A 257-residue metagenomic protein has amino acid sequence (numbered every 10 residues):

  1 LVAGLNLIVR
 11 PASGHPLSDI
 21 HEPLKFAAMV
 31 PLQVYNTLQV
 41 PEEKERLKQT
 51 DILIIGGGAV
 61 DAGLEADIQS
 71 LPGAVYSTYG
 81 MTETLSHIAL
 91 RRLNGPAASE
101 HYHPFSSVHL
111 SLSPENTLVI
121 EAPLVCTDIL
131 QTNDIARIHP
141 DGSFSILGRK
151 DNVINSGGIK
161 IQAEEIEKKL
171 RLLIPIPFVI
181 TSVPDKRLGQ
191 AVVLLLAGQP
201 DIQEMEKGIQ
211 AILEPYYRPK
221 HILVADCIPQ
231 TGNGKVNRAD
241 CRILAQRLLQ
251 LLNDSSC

Functional and structural regions predicted by a protein language model:
L1-N36: AMP-binding/adenylate-forming
L24-F26, D51, D134: Conserved acidic residues
Q39-P96: Gly/Ser/Thr-rich phosphate-binding loop
Y76-E83, Y102-H103, T181-P184, L223: Beta-strand->loop->alpha-helix junctions that form or flank phosphate-binding loops in nucleotide-handling enzymes
H103-I129, P140-D141, I202: Conserved beta-loop-beta connector loops within the AMP-binding
D128, I135-Y217: AMP-binding/adenylate-forming catalytic core of the ANL superfamily
I154, T181, V193-A197, G208-C257: Conserved C-terminal "lid"/linker of ANL adenylate-forming enzymes
